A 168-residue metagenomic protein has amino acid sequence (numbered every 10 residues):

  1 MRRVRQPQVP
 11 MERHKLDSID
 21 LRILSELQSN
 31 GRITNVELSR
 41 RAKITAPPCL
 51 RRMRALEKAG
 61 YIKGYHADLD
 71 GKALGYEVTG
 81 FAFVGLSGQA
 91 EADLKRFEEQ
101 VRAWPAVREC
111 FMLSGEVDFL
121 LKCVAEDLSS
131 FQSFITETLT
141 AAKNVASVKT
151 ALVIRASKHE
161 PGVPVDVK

Functional and structural regions predicted by a protein language model:
M1-K168: A compositional/biophysical signature of low hydrophobicity enriched in polar/charged and small residues
